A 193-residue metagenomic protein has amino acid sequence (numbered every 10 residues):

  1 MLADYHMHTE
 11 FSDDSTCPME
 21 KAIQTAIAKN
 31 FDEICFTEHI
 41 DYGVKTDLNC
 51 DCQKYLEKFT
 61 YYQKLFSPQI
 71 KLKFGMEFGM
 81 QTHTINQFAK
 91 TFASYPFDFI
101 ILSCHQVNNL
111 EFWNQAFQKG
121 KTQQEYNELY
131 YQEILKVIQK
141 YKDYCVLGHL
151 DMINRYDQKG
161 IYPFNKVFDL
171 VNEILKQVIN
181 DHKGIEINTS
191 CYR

Functional and structural regions predicted by a protein language model:
M1, I70, D98, Y144-C145 (+1 more regions): A structural micro-motif
M1-T82, S94, N154-D157, I161-F168 (+2 more regions): An N-terminally biased module of ancient metal coordination in phosphate/nucleic-acid-related enzymes
F11-D13, L102-R193: Domain-core and long-helix interface of multi-subunit machines
M19-N30, H83-F97, Y130-Y144, L170-I179: Short amphipathic alpha-helices and their capping/turn segments at secondary-structure boundaries
Q63-E125: Active-site gating/metal-coordination segments in enzymes
